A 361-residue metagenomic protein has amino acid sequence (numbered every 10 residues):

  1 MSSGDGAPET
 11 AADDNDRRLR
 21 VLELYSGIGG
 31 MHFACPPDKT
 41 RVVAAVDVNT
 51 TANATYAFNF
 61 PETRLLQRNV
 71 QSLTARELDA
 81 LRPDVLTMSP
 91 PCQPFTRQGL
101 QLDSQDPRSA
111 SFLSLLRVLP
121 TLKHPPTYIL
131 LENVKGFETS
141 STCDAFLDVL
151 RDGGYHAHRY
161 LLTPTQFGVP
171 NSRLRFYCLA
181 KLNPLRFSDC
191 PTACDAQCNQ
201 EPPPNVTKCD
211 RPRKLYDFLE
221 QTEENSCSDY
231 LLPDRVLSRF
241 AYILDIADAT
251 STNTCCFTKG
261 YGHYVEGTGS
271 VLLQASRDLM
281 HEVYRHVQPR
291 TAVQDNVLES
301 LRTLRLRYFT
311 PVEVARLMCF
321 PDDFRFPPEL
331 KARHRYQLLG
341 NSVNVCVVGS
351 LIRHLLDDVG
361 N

Functional and structural regions predicted by a protein language model:
S2-P126, K135-S141: Core alpha/beta nucleotide-donor-binding catalytic domains of modification enzymes
D14-R17, A57, P170, D248-T250 (+1 more regions): Intrinsically disordered, low-complexity regulatory regions enriched in Ser/Pro/Gly/Thr and acidic residues
G29, T50, L113, S141-D144 (+3 more regions): A structural signal for well-ordered alpha-helical segments within the folded catalytic domains of diverse enzymes
A34, T55, S114, A145 (+4 more regions): Amphipathic alpha-helical segments that form well-ordered structural scaffolds and often line/cohere around active
P37, F58, D148, P164 (+2 more regions): Ordered, helix-dominated protein-protein interaction surfaces in large eukaryotic regulatory proteins
L73-P83, F95-Y264, S270-M280: Class I S-adenosyl-L-methionine
N225-N361: C-terminal target-recognition/interaction regions appended to catalytic cores
